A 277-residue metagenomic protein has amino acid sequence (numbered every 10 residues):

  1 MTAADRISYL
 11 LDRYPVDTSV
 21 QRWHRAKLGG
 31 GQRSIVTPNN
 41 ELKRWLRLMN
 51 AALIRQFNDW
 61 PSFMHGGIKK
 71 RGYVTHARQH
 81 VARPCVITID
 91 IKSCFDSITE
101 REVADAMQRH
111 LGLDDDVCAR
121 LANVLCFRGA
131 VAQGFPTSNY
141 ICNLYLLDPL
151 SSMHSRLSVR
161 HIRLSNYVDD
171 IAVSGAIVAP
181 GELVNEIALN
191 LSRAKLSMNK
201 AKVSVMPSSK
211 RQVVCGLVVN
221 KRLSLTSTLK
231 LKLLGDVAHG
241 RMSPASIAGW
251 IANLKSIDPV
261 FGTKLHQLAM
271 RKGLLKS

Functional and structural regions predicted by a protein language model:
M1-F135, L144-S155, I177-S277: Right-hand nucleic-acid polymerase module
R163-Y167: Short beta-strand
D169-G175: Short beta-strand->loop micro-motif that forms the acidic, two-metal-ion catalytic signature in nucleotide-processing
